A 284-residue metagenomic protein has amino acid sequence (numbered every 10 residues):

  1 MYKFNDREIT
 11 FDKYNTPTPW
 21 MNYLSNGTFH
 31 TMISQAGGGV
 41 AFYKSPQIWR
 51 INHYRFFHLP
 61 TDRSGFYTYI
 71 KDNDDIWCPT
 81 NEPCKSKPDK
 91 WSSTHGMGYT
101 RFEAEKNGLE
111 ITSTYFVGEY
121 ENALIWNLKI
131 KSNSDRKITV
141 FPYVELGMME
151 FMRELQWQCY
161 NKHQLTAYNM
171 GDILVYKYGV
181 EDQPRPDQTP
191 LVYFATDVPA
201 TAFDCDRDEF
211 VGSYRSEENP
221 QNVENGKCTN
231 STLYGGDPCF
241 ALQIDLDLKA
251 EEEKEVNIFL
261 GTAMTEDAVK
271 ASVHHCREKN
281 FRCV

Functional and structural regions predicted by a protein language model:
M1-V284: Anionic coordination/interaction segments
